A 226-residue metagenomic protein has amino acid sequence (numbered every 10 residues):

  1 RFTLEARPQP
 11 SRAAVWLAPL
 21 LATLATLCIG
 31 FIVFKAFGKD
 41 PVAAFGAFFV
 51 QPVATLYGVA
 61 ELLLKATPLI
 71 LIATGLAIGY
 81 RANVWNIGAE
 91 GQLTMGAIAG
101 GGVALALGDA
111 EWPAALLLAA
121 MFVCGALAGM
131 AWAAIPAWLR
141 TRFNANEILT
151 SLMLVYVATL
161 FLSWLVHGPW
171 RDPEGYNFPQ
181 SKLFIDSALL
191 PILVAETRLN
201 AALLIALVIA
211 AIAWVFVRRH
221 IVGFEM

Functional and structural regions predicted by a protein language model:
R1-L21: Transmembrane alpha-helical segments of polytopic membrane transport and secretion proteins
R12-A18, V50-L63, G88, A114-A120 (+1 more regions): Interfacial loop-to-helix junctions that mark the boundaries of transmembrane helices in multi-pass membrane
A14-A25, Q92, D109, P113-G125 (+4 more regions): Membrane-interface starts of transmembrane alpha-helices
A18-K35, I72-L76, A97-V103, A126-G129 (+2 more regions): Hydrophobic core segments of alpha-helical transmembrane domains in multi-pass membrane transport and ion-translocation
I29-P52, P169-Q180: Interfacial/capping segments of alpha-helical transmembrane domains
I32-F37, A47-L107, F122-I148: Single transmembrane alpha-helix segments in multi-pass membrane proteins
E147, S151-R219: Transmembrane helix-bundle core of multi-pass membrane transporters and related energy-transducing complexes
V222-M226: Short cytoplasmic-facing helical segments at TM-TM junctions of multi-pass membrane proteins
